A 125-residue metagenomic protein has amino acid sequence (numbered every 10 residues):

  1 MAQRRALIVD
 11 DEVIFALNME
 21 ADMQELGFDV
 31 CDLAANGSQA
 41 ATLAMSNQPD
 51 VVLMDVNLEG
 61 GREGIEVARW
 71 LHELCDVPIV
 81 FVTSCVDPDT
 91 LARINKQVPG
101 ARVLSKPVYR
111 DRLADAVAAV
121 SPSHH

Functional and structural regions predicted by a protein language model:
D10: Conserved acidic carboxylate
V13-D32, A101: Two-component/phosphorelay signaling modules centered on CheY-like receiver
L33-V51: Acidic, metal-coordinating helix/loop segments flanking the phosphotransfer/catalytic sites of two-component signaling
N36, R62-E66: Acidic catalytic/metal-coordinating carboxylates
M45-N47, W70-V77, Q97-V98: Conserved phosphotransfer cores of two-component systems
D55-V56: Active-site residues of response regulator receiver
E66, E73, V86-S105, R110-D115 (+1 more regions): Alpha4 helix (beta4-alpha4-beta5 surface) of REC/receiver domains from two-component response regulators
V82-T83: Hydrophobic/aromatic residues positioned on beta-strands within the core alpha/beta folds
